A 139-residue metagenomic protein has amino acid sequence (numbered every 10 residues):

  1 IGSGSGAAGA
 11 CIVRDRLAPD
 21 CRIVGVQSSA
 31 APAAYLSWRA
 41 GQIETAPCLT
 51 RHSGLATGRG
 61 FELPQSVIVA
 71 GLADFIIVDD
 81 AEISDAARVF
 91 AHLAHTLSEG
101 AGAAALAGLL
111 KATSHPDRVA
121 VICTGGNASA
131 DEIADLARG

Functional and structural regions predicted by a protein language model:
I1-G2, G25-Q27, V121-T124: Short beta-strand segments
G6-A7, L55: FAD-binding core of FAD-dependent oxidoreductases, characterized by glycine-rich FAD pyrophosphate-binding loops
A7-L17: Short Gly/Thr/Asp-enriched flexible loops that form oxyanion-binding sites at enzyme active sites
A8, A31-A33, E62, N127-A130: Short, acidic Gly/Pro/Ser/Thr-rich loop/turn segments
G9, A33, D85-A86, A107-G108 (+1 more regions): Phosphate- and divalent-cation-binding pockets in alpha/beta enzyme and binding domains that engage nucleotide-derived
R16-S98, L136-G139: Active-site/ligand-binding loops adjacent to catalytic centers
E99-A103: A glycine-rich, Thr/Ser-enriched phosphate-binding loop motif common to dinucleotide/cofactor-binding enzymes
A104-G139: Phosphate-binding loop/pocket of nucleotide- and phosphate-handling active sites
